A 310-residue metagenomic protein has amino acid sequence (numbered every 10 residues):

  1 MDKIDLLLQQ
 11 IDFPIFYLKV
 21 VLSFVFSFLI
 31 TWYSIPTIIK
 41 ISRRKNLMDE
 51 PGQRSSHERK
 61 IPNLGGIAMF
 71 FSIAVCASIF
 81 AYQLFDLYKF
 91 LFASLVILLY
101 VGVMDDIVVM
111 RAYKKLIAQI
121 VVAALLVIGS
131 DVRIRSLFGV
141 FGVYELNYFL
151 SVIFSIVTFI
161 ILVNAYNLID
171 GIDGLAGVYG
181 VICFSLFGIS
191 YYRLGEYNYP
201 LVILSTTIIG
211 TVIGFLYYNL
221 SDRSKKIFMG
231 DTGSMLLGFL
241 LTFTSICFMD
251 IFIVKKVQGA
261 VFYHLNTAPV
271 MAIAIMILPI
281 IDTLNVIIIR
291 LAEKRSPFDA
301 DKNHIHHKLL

Functional and structural regions predicted by a protein language model:
D2-I41, N46, F70-Y100, L175-L310: Alpha-helical transmembrane segments
E50-N63, K226: Juxtamembrane helix-capping/reentrant segments at transmembrane boundaries
S56-P62, F141-I153, F262-A272: Short aromatic-rich membrane-water interface segments that cap or initiate transmembrane helices in multi-pass membrane
H57, I107-L116: Aspartate-rich (DDxxD/NDxxD/DxxxD) Mg2+/diphosphate-binding motifs and their adjoining helix-loop segments
I61-S78, A124-S130: A generic, lipid-embedded transmembrane alpha helix
V96-V101, A118-R133, F154-N164, G180-L186 (+1 more regions): Membrane-embedded alpha-helical core segments of multi-pass
D106-R111, L137-L146: Membrane interface segments of multi-pass transport proteins and intramembrane proteases
I107-V108, I161-C183, S234-M235: Short acidic, Gly/Ser-rich segments with clustered Asp/Glu that frequently serve as metal-coordination loops in enzyme
